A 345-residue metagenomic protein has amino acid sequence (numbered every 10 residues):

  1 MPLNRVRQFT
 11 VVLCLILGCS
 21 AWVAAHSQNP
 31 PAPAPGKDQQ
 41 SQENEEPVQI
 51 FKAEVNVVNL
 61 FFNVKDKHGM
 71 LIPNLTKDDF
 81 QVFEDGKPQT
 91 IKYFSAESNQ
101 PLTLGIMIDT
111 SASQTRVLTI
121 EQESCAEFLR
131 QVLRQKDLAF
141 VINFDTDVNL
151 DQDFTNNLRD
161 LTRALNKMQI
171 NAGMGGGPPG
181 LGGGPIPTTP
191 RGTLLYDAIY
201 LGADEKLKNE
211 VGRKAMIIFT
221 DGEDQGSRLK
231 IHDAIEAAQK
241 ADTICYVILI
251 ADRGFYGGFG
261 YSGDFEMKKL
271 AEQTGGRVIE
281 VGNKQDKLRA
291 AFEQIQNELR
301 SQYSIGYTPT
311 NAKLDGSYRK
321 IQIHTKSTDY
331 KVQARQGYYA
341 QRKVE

Functional and structural regions predicted by a protein language model:
M1-R7: N-terminal secretory signal peptides that target proteins for export/translocation
T10-A21: Bacterial N-terminal signal peptides
W22-E345: Scaffold/interface architecture of coatomer-like assemblies
